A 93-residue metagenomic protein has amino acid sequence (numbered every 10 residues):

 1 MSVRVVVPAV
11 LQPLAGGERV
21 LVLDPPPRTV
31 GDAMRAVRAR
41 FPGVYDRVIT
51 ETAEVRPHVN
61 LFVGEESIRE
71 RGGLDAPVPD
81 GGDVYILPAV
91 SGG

Functional and structural regions predicted by a protein language model:
M1-G92: Ubiquitin-like/PB1-type beta-grasp interaction modules and other compact soluble beta-rich domains
